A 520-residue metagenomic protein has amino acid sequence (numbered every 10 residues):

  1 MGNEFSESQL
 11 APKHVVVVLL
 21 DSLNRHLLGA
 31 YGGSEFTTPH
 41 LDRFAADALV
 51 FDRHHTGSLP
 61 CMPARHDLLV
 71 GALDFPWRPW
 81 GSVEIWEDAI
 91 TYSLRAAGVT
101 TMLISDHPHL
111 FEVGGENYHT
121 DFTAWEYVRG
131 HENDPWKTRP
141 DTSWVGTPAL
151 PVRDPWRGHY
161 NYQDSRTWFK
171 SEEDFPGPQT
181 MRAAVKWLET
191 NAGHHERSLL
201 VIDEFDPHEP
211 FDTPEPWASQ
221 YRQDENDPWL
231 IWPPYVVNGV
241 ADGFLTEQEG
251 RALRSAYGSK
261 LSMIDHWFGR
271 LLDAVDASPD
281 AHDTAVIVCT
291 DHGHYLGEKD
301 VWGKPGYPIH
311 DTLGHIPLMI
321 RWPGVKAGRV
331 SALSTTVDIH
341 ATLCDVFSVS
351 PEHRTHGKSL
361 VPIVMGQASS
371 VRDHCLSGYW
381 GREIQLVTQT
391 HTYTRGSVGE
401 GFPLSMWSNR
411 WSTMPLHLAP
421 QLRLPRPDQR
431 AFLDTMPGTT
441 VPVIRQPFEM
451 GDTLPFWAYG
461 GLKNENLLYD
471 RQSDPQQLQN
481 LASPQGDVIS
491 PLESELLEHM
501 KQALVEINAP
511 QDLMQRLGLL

Functional and structural regions predicted by a protein language model:
M1-L49, S58, N464, Q476-D487: Active-site-proximal N-terminal segment of extracellular/periplasmic enzymes that hydrolyze or transfer
N3, E7-A11, F175-A192, I231 (+2 more regions): A long, amphipathic alpha-helix that forms part of the scaffold/cap immediately adjacent to metal-dependent active
L10-V17, Y118-E126, G158-S165, K170-P228 (+1 more regions): Active-site regions of oxyanion-processing enzymes, predominantly non-cytosolic
H26-R65, G71-P76, R95-M102, D283 (+1 more regions): Short, structured active-site-proximal loop/turn typified by the sulfatase FGly-forming signature C/S-X-P-X-R
F36, P210-E225, A274-G328, T335 (+1 more regions): Histidine-centered active-site microenvironments of extracellular/periplasmic hydrolases and transferases
D67-K170, E383: Catalytic-site neighborhoods of secreted/periplasmic enzymes that process anionic sulfate/phosphate groups
L68-L69, G243-L245, G269-D273, A277 (+4 more regions): Substrate-binding rim/cap in mid-to-C-terminal beta-strand-loop elements of soluble/periplasmic
D311, Y379-A482, L520: C-terminal, low-complexity/hydrophilic appendages and adjacent surface loops of extracellular/periplasmic anionic
